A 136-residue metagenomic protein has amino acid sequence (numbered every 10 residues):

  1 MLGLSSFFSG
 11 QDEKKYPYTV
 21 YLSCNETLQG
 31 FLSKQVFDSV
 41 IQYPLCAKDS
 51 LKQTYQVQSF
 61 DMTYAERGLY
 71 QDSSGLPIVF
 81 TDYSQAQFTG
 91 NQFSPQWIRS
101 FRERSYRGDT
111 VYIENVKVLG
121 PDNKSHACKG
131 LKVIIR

Functional and structural regions predicted by a protein language model:
M1-K15: Bacterial Sec-dependent N-terminal signal peptides
D12-R136: Beta-strand/loop-dominated core regions that host nucleotide or nucleotide-derived cofactor-binding catalytic loops
